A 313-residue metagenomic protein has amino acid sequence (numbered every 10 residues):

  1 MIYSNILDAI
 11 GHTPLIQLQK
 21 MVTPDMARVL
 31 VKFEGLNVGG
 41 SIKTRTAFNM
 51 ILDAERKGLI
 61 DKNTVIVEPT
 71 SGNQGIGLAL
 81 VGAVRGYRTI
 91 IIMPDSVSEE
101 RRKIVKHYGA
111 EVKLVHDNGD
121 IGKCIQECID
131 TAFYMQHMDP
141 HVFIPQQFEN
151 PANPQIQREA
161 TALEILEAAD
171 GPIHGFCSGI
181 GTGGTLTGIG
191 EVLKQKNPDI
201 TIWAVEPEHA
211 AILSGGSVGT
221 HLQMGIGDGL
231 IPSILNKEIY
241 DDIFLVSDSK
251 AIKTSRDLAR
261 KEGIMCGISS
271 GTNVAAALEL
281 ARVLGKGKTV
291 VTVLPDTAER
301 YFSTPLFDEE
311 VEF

Functional and structural regions predicted by a protein language model:
M1-F313: PLP-dependent amino-acid enzyme catalytic core
